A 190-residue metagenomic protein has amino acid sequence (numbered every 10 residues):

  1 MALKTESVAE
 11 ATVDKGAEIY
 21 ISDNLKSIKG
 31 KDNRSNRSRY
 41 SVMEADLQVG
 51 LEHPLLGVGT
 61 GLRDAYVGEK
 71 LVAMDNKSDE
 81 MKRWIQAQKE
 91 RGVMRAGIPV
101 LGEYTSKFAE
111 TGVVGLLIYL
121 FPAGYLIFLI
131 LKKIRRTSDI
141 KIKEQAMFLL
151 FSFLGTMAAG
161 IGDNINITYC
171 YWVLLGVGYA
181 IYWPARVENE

Functional and structural regions predicted by a protein language model:
M1-E6, T111-G115, G162-I165: Helix-loop-helix junctions and helix-breaking kinks within/between transmembrane helices of multi-pass membrane
M1-K31, Q48-E52, T60, E69 (+1 more regions): A membrane-periplasm/extracellular boundary helix in multi-pass inner-membrane enzymes that assemble envelope glycans
K29-E44, L56-T111: Long extracytoplasmic/lumenal interhelical loops at the membrane interface of multi-pass membrane proteins
I98, G102, A109-E110, P122-G162: Loop-to-helix entry and N-terminal half of a specific, functionally important transmembrane alpha helix in multi-pass
G124, W172-Y179: Hydrophobic transmembrane alpha-helices of multi-pass, membrane-embedded glycosylation machinery
K133-S138, Y182-E190: Membrane-interface junctions at the ends of membrane-embedded or membrane-associated helices
N164-L174: Loop-to-transmembrane alpha-helix initiation sites
